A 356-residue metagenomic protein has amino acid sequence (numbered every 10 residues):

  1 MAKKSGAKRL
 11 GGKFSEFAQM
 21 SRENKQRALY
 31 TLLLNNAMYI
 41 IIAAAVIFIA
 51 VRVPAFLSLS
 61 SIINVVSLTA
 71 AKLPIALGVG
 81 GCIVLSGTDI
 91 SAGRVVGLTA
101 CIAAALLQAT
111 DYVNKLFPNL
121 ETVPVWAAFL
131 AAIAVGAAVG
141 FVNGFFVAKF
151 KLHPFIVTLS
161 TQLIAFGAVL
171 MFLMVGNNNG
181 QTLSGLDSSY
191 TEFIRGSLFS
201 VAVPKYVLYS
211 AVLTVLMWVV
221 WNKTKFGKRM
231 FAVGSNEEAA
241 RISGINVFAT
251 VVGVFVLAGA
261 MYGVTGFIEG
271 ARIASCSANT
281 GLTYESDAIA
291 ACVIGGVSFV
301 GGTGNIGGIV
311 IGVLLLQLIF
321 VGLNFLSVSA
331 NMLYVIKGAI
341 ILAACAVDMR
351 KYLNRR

Functional and structural regions predicted by a protein language model:
M1-A43, I242-A249, V321-R356: Cytosolic-side transmembrane-helix boundaries in multi-pass membrane proteins
K3-A76, Y112-A127: Membrane-interfacial amphipathic/re-entrant helices at transmembrane-helix boundaries
I47-R52, L57-D111, F145-L152, G296-G307 (+1 more regions): Single transmembrane alpha-helix segments in multi-pass membrane proteins
P54-S67, L170, V175-N179, W221-N222 (+3 more regions): Inter-helical junctions in multi-pass inner-membrane proteins, predominant in energy-converting antiporter-like
Y112-Q162, I311-G312: Alpha-helical transmembrane segments within multi-pass membrane transporters and channels
P124-A132, V139-N143, S200-C276: Helix-loop-helix "hairpin" substructures at the membrane interface of multi-pass membrane proteins
W126, F150, P154-K223, T250 (+2 more regions): Transmembrane helix-bundle core of multi-pass membrane transporters and related energy-transducing complexes
Y262, R272-G338: Transmembrane alpha-helical segments in multi-pass inner-membrane proteins
